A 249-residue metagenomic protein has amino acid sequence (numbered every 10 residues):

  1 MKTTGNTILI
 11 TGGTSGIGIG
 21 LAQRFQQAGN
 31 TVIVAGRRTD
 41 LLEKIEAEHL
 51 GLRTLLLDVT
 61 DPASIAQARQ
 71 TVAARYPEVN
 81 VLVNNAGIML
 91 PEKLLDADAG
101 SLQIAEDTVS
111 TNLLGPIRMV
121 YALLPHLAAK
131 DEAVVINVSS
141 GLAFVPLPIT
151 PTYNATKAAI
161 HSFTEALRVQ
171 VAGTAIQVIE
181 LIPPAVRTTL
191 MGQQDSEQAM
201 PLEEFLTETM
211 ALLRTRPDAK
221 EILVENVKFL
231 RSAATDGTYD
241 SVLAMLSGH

Functional and structural regions predicted by a protein language model:
T14-G16: Conserved glycine-rich cofactor-binding loop
A28-K44: Conserved glycine-rich Rossmann-like NAD(P)H-binding loop of the short-chain dehydrogenase/reductase
L56-Q70: The beta1-alpha1 cofactor-binding region of Rossmann-like NAD(H)/NADP(H)-dependent oxidoreductases
A66, M89-E106, I149-T152: Conserved mid-core segment of classical short-chain dehydrogenase/reductases
V120, T156: Active-site helix of classical SDR
S140: Residue(s) in the substrate-gating loop at a strand-loop-helix junction that position the organic substrate next
E180-L181, G192-D240: C-terminal helical subdomain
